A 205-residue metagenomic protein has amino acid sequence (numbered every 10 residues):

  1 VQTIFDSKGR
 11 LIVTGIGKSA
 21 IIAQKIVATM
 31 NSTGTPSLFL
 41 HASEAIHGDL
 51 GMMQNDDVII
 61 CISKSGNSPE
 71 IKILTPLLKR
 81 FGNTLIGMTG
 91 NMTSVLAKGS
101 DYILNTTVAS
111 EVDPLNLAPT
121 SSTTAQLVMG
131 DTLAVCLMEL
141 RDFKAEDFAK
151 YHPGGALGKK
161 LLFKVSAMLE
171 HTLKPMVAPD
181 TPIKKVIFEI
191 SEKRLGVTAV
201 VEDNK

Functional and structural regions predicted by a protein language model:
V1, A20, S65-S68, T123-L127 (+5 more regions): Electropositive phosphate-/nucleotide-binding environments in soluble metabolic enzymes
V1, F143-F148, V201-D203: Flexible, glycine/charged-enriched surface loops at secondary-structure junctions
T3, D49, V186-E189: CheY-like receiver
F5, R10-I16, I21-V128, A134-M138: Glycine-rich phosphate-binding loops that contact phosphosugars or nucleotide phosphates
G15, I60, L133, M168 (+2 more regions): Terminal peptide-recognition signature
L40, M88, D147-F148, V200: Residue-level detector of family-conserved "landmark" positions at structurally sensitive sites
K98, V112, E139-E170: Internal, active-site/partner-interface "lid" segment
A156-L195, V200-E202: Bateman/CBS regulatory modules and CBS-like beta-alpha motifs in cytosolic regions of diverse proteins
